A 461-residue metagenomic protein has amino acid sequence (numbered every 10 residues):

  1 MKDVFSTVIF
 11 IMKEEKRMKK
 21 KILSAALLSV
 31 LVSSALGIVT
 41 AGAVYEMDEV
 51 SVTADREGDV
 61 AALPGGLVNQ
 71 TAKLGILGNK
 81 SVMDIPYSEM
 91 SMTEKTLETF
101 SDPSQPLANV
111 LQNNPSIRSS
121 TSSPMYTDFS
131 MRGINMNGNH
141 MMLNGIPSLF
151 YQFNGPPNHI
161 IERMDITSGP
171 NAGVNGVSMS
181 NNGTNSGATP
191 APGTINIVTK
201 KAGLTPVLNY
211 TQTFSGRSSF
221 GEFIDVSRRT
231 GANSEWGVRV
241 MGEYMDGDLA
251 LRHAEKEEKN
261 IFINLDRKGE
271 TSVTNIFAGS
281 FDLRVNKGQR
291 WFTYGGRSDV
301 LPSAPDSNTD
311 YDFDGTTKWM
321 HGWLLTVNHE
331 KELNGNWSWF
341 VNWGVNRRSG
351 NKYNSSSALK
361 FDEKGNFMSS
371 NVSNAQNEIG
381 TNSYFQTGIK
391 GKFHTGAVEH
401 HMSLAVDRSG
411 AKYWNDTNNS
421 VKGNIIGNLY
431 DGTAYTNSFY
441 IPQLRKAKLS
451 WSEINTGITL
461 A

Functional and structural regions predicted by a protein language model:
K2-D102, A108-P115: N-terminal Sec signal peptide and the immediately downstream disordered periplasmic leader that contains the TonB box
A43, I160, L204-L208, F220 (+6 more regions): Outer-envelope beta-barrel architecture signal
E89, L97, N109-L111, M164-G169 (+2 more regions): Non-catalytic regulatory/gating segments with a bias toward low-complexity or hydrophobic composition
S119, D128-S130, I146-G176: Short acidic/polar hinge/loop motifs at secondary-structure boundaries that mediate gating or recognition
H159-N209: A beta-strand signature from Gram-negative outer-membrane beta-barrel systems, especially the internal plug domain
V207-N209, F214-Y294, G315-E332: Transmembrane beta-barrel wall of Gram-negative outer-membrane proteins
R252, N275-Y311, G350-L359, S369 (+1 more regions): Outer-membrane beta-barrel and related beta-rich outer-membrane complex signature in Gram-negative bacteria
L325-R348, N371-A461: Face-selective signature of the C-terminal outer-membrane beta-barrel domain
